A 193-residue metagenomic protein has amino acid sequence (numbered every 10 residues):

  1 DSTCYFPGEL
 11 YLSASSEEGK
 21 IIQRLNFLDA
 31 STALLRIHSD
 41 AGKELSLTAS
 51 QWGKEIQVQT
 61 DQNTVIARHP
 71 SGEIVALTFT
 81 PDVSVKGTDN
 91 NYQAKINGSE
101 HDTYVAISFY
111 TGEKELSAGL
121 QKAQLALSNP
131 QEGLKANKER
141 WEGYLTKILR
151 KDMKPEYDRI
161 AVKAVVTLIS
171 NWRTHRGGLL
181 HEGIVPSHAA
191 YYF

Functional and structural regions predicted by a protein language model:
D1-L10, L28-A33: Accessory carbohydrate-recognition regions in carbohydrate-active enzymes
L12-A14: N-terminal cofactor/phosphate-binding cores enriched in small/glycine residues, especially glycine-rich loops such as
S16-I22, N26-Y192: Acidic/polar, glycine-enriched structural segments that form the non-catalytic walls/loops of the carbohydrate-binding
